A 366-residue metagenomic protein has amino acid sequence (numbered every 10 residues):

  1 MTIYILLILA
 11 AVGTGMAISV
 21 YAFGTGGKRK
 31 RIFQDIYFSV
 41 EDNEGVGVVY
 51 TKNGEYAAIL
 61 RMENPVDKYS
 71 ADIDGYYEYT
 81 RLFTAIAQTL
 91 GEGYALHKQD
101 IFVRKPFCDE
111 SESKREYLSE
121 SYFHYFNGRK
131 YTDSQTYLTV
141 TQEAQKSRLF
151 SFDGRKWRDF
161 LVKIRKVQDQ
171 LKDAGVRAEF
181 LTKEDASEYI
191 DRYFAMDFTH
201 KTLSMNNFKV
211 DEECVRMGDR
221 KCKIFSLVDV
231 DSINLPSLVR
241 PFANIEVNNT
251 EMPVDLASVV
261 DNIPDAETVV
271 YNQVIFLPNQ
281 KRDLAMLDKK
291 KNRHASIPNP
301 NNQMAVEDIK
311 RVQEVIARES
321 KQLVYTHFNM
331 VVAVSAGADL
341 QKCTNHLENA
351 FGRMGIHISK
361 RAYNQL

Functional and structural regions predicted by a protein language model:
I3-L366: Extended, folded cores of ATP/NTP-driven motor/assembly subunits in large transport and secretion machines
